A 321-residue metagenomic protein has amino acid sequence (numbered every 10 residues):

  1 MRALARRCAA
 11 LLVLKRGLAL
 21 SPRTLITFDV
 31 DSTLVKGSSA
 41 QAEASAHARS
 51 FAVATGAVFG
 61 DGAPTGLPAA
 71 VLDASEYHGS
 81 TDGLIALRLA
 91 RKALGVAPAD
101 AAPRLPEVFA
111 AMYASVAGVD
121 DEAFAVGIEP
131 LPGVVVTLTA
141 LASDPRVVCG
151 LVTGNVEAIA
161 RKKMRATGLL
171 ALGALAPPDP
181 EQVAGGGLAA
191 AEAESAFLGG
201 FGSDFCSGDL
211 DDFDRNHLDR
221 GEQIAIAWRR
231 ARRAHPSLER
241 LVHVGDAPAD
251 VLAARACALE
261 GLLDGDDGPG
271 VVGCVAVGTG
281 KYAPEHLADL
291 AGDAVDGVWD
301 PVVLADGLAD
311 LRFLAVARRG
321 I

Functional and structural regions predicted by a protein language model:
R2-F28, A97, V316, G320-I321: Non-catalytic pre-domain segments flanking phosphatase-related domains
S21-A74, L87: Active-site neighborhood of HAD-like aspartate-dependent phosphohydrolases
R49-A52, G83-A99, R229-R230: Helix-loop "lid/cap" segments that line or gate small-molecule binding pockets
F51, A86, V134, A160-M164 (+2 more regions): Hydrophobic packing residues within well-ordered alpha-helices of enzyme cores
A90-T139, D144-P145: Metal-dependent phosphoesterase signature
F124-G127, G150, N155-V242, P248-L259: Substrate-recognition "cap/lid" segment bordering the active-site pocket of phosphatases
R146-G150, R240-L241, V271-C274: Short active-site oxyanion
H243-V303: Acidic, Mg2+-coordinating phosphoryl-transfer loop and its flanking beta/alpha structural elements, shared across
